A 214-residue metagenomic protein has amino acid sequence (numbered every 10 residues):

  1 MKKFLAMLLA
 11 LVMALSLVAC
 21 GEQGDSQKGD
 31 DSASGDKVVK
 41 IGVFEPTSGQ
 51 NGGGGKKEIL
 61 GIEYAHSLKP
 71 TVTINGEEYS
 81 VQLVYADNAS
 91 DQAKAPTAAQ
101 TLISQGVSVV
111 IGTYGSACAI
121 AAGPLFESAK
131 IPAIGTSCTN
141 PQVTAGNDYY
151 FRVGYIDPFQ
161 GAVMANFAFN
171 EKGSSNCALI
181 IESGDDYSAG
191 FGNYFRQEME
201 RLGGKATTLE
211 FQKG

Functional and structural regions predicted by a protein language model:
M1-K40, T71-N75, S104: Short, low-complexity disordered leader/linker segments with a strong preference for bacterial N-terminal type II
S26, G53-L60, V72-T144, V153 (+1 more regions): Beta-alpha junction/loop-to-helix N-cap segments that form part of ligand/metal-binding clefts
D30-D36, I59-Y85, E200-A206: Signal peptide-proximal N-terminal region of secreted/periplasmic/extracellular or secretory-lumen proteins
G35, G42-E63, A86-Q92, G115-A117 (+1 more regions): Extracytoplasmic "Venus flytrap"
K37-K40, E78-Q82, Q105-V109, S128-A133 (+3 more regions): Loop/turn elements at helix/coil->beta-strand transitions in domains of secreted/extracellular proteins
E63-T71, Q100-S108, P124-I131, N166-S174 (+1 more regions): Sec-exported extracytoplasmic/periplasmic mature domains
Y150-Q212: An alpha-beta-alpha
